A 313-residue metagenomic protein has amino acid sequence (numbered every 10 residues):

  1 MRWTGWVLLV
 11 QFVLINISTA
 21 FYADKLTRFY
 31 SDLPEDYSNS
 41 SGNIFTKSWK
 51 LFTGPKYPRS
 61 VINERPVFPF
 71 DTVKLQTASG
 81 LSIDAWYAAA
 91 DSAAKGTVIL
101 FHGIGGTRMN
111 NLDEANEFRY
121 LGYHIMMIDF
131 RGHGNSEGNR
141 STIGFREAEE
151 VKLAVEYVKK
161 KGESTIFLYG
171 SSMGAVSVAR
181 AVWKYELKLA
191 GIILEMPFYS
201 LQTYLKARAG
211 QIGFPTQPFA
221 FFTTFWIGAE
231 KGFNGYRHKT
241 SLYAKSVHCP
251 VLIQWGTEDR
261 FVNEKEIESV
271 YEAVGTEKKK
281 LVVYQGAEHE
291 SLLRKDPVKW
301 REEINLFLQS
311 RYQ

Functional and structural regions predicted by a protein language model:
T4, V10-Q76: An N-terminal hydrophobic leader/cap segment in hydrolases
N43, R180-N234, Y243: Hydrolase active-site cap/lid region
Q76-A154: Membrane-embedded segments
E114, C249, N263-E272: Short alpha-helix in the alpha/beta-hydrolase fold that links the catalytic acid
E149-T165: Conserved acidic catalytic loop of the alpha/beta-hydrolase fold
S246-H248, I253-W255, D259: Short beta-strand/loop motif that positions the catalytic acidic residue of the alpha/beta-hydrolase fold
E258-V262, E290-S291: Acidic catalytic loop of the alpha/beta-hydrolase fold
A287-P297: Catalytic histidine-centered segment of alpha/beta-hydrolase-like enzymes
